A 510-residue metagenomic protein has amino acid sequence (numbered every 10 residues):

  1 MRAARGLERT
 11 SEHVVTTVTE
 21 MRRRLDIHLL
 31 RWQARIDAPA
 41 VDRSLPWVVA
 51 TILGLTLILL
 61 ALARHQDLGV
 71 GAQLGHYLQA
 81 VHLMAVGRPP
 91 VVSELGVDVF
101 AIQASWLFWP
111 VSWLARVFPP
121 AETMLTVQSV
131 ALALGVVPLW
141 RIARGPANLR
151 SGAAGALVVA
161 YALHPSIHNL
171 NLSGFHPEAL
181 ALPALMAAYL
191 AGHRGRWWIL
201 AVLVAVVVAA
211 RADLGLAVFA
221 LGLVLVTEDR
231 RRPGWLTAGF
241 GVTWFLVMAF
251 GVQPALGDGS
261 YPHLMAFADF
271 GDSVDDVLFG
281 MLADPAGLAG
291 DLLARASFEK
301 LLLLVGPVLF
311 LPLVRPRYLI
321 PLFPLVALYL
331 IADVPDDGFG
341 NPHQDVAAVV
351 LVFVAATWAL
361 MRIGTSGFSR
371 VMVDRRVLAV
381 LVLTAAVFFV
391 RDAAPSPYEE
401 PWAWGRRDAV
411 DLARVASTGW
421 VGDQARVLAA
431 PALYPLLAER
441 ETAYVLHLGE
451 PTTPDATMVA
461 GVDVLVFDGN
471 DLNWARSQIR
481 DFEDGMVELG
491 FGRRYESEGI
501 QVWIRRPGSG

Functional and structural regions predicted by a protein language model:
M1-L59, R144, A154, R230-L236: Start-transfer (signal-anchor) and selected internal transmembrane alpha helices of multi-pass inner/ER membrane
W47-T51, G155, A238-T243, I363-A393: Signature aromatic-anchored transmembrane alpha helix within multi-pass, membrane-resident enzymes that catalyze glycan
L60, Q73, L83-M84, R231-L311 (+3 more regions): Membrane-lumen/periplasm interface segments of specific transmembrane helices in polyprenyl phosphate-linked
H76-M84, G96-P120: Short hydrophobic/aromatic helix or loop-helix immediately within or flanking a transmembrane segment in polytopic
E122-N148, A187: Transmembrane-helix motifs of polytopic, lipid-linked glycan transferases
V127-A131, A156-A187, V206-A217, Q344-A348: Multi-pass, polyprenyl lipid-linked donor-dependent membrane glycosyltransferases
P138-R141, A160, N171, A179-L203 (+1 more regions): Specific aromatic-rich, kink-prone transmembrane helix
I320-F368: Hydrophobic/aromatic-rich transmembrane helices and adjacent perimembrane loops
